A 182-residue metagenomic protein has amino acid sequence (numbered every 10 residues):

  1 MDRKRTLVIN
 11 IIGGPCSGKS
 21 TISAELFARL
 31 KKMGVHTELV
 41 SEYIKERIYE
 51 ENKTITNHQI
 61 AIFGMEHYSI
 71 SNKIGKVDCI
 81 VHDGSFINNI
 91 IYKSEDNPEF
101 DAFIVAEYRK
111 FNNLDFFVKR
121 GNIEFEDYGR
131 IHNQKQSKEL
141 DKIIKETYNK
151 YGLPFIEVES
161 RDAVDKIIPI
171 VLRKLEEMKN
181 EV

Functional and structural regions predicted by a protein language model:
M1-T6: Phosphate-binding P-loop
I11: Hydrophobic anchor at the beta1->P-loop junction of P-loop NTPases
P15: The conserved Walker
K19: Conserved lysine of the Walker
I22: Hydrophobic positions on the alpha1 helix immediately C-terminal to the Walker A/P-loop
F27-Y68: Conserved substrate/cofactor phosphate-moiety recognition/catalytic segment in nucleotide-dependent phosphotransferases
N52-P98: Conserved nucleotide-sensing/catalytic segment adjacent to the nucleotide-binding pocket in NTP-handling enzymes
D96-L172: A glycine- and Lys/Arg-enriched "phosphate-lid" helix/loop adjacent to the NTP-binding pocket of small-molecule kinases
